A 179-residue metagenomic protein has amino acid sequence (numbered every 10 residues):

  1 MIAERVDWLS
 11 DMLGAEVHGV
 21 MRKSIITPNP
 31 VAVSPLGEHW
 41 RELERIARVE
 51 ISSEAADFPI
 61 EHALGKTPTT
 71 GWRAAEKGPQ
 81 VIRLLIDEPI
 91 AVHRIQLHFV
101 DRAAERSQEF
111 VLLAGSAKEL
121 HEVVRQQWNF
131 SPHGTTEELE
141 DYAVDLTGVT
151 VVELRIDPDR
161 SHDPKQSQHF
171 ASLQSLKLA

Functional and structural regions predicted by a protein language model:
I2-D87, V100-A104: Disordered, acidic Ser/Thr/Pro-rich linker "stalks" and the adjacent N-terminal cap of the next globular domain
A75-K77, E105, T135-E137, H169: Short solvent-exposed loop/turn micro-motifs enriched in small/polar/acidic residues
G78, A91, A104-Q108, G148: Short loop/turn segments at connectors of secondary-structure elements within structured domains
V81-I86, V92-H98, E137-L178: Hydrophobic/aromatic beta-strand segments within beta-rich folds
H93, A104-R106, H121, D163: Intrinsically disordered, low-complexity acidic/polar segments
E105-K118: Short, surface-exposed beta-strand/strand-loop-strand elements in extracellular ectodomains
V111-L112, W128, F170-S172: Short amphipathic alpha-helical segments embedded in low-complexity Lys/Glu-rich regions
H121-D145: Extracellular carbohydrate recognition and processing domains and analogous Trp-centered ligand-binding platforms
